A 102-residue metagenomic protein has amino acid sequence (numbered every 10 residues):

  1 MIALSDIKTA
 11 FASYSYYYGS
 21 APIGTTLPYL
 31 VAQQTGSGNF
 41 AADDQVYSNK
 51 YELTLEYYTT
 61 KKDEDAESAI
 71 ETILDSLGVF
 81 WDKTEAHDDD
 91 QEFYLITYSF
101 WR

Functional and structural regions predicted by a protein language model:
M1-A41, K62, A66, D88: Small/polar-rich, solvent-exposed N-terminal microdomains that initiate assembly or binding
T35-G38, N49-T54, L74-L77, R102: Short, low-complexity, polar/charged sequence segments that are solvent-exposed and flexible
A42-S48: Short, flexible, solvent-exposed loop/turn segments with mixed acidic/basic and small polar residues
N49-K61, F93-R102: Oligomerization/assembly interface segments of phage tail-like spikes and tubes
E71-R102: Acidic-leaning, charged glycine-interspersed low-complexity segments
